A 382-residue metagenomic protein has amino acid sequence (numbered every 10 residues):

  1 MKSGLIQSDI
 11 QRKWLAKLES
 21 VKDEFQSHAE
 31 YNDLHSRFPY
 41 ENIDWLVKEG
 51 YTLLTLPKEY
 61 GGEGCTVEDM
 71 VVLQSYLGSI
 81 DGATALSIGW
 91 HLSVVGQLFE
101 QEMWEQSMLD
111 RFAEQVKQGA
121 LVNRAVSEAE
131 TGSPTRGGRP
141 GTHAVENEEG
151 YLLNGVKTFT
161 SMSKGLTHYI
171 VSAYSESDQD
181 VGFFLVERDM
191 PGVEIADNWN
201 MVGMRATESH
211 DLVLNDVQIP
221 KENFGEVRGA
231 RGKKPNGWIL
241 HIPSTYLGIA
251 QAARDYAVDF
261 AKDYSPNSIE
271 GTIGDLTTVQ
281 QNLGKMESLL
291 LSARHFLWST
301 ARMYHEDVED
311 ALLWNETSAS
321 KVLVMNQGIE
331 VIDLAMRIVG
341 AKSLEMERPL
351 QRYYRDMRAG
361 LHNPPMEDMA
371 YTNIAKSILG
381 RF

Functional and structural regions predicted by a protein language model:
M1-V72: A generic N-terminal leader/anchor concept
E30-D33, L291-L323, M336-V339, S343-L344: C-terminal helix-coil-helix/basic helical segment that borders enzyme active sites and/or dimer interfaces and provides
Y40-K48, L53-V156: Glycine-rich flavin
V156-V193: A short core secondary-structure module
T158-M162, W238-H241, N363: Glycine-rich phosphate/pyrophosphate-binding beta-alpha loops
M201-L290: Glycine-rich beta->alpha junctions and the first turn(s) of the following alpha-helix
V339-F382: Glycine-rich phosphate/cofactor-binding loops in nucleotide/flavin-utilizing enzymes
